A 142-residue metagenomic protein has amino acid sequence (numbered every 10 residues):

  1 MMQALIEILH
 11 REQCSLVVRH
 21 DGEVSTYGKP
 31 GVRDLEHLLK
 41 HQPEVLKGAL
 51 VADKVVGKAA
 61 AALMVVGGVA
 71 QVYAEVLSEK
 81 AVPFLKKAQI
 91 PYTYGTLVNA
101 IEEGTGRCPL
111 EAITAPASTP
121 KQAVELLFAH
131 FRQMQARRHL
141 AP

Functional and structural regions predicted by a protein language model:
M1-E75, L97-V98, E102-A117: Conserved mixed alpha/beta catalytic, RNA-binding, or beta-rich assembly cores of soluble enzyme, regulatory
G67-A70, K80-P142: C-terminal binding/interaction regions
